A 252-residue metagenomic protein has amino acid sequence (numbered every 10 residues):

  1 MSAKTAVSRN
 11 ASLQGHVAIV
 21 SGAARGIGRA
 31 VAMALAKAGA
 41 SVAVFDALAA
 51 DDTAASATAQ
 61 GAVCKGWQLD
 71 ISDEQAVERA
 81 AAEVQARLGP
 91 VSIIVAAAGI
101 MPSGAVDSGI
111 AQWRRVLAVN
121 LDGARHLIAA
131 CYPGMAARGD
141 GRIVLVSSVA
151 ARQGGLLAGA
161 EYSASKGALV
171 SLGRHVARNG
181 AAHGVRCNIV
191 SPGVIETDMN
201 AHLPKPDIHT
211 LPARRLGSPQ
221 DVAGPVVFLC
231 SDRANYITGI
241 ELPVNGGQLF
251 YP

Functional and structural regions predicted by a protein language model:
S2-S12, Q153, P206, V227 (+1 more regions): Short C-terminal tail/terminal secondary-structure segment of NAD(P)H-dependent dehydrogenase/reductase domains
K4, R178, A182, I189 (+2 more regions): C-terminal helical subdomain
A38-T53: Conserved glycine-rich Rossmann-like NAD(P)H-binding loop of the short-chain dehydrogenase/reductase
A97-P102, G247: Conserved NAD(P)H cofactor-binding loop of Rossmann-fold oxidoreductase domains
G104-L117, D207-I208: Substrate-binding pocket helix/loop in short-chain dehydrogenase/reductase
I128, S165, G173: Active-site helix of classical SDR
S148: Residue(s) in the substrate-gating loop at a strand-loop-helix junction that position the organic substrate next
